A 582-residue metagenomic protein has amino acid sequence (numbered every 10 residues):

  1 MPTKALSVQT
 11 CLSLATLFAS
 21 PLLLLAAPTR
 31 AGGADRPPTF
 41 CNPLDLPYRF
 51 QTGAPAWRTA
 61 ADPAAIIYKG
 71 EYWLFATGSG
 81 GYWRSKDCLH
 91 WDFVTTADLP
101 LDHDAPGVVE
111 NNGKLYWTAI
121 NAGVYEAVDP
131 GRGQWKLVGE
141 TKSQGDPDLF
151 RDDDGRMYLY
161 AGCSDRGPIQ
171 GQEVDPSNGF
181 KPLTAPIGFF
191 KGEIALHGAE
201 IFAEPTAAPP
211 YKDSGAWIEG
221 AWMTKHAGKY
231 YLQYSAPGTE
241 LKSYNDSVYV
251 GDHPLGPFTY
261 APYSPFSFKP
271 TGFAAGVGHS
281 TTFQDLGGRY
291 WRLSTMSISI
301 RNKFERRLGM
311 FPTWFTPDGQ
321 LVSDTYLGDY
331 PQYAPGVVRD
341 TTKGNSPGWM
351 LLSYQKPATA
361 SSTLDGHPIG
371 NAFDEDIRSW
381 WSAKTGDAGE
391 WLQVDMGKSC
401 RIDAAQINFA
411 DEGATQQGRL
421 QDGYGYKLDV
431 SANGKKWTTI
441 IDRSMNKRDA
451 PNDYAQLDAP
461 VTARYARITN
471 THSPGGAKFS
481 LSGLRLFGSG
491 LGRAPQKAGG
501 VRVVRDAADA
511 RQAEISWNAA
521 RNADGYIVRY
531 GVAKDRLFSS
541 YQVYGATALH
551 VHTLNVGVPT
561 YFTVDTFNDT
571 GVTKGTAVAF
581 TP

Functional and structural regions predicted by a protein language model:
C11-L23: Bacterial N-terminal signal peptides
R30-D213, K225-G272, G287, T295-D340: Beta-rich carbohydrate-recognition and catalytic domains
D87, H253, S431-K436, Y530-L537 (+1 more regions): Change "in extracellular beta-sheet-rich domains … of secreted and cell-surface proteins" to "in beta-sheet-rich domains
Q170-P182, D340-D374: Predominantly extracellular/luminal regions of secreted and cell-surface proteins, especially disulfide-bonded
S247, Y424, D453-Y454, G545-H550: Short S/T/G- and acidic-enriched coil/turn segments that sit immediately N-terminal to beta-strands in beta-sandwich
D374-T439, P451-V503, A507-A508, S516-N518 (+3 more regions): Aromatic, loop-rich ligand-recognition surfaces of beta-strand-rich domains
V430, N522-G545: Extracellular low-complexity, O-glycosylation-prone stalks/linkers
V551-T573: Beta-strand-rich modules
